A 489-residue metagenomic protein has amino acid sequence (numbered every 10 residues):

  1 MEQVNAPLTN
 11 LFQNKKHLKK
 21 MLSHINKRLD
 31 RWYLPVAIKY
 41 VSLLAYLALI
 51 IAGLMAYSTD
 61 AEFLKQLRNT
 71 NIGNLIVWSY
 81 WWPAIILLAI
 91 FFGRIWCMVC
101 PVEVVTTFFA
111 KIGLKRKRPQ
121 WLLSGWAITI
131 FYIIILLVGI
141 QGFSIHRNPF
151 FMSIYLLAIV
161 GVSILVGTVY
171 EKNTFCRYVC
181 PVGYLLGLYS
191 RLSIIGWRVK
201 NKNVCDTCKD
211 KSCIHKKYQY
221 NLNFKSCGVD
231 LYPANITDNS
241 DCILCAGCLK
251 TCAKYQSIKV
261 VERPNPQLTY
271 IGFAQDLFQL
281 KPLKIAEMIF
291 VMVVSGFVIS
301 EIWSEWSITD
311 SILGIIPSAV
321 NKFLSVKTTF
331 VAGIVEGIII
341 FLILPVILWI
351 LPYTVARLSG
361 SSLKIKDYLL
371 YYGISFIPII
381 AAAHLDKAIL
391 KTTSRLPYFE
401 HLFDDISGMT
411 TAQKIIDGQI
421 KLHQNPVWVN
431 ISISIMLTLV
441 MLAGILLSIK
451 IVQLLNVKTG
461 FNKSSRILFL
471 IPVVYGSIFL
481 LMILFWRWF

Functional and structural regions predicted by a protein language model:
E2-K209, K225, L231, L249 (+1 more regions): Membrane-embedded alpha-helical bundles of multi-pass integral membrane proteins
N201-I236, C242-C252, Q256: Cysteine-cluster motifs in flexible loop/terminal segments that predominantly coordinate metals
I258-V261: Short Cys/His-rich micro-motifs in 6-15 aa windows
